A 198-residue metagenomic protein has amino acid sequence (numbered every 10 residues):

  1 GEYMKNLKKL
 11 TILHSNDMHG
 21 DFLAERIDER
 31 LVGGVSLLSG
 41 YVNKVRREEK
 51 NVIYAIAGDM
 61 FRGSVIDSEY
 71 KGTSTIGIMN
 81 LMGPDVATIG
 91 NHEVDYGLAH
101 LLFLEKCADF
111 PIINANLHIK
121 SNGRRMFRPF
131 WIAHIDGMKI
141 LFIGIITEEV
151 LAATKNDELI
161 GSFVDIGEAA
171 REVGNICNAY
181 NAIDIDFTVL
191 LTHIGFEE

Functional and structural regions predicted by a protein language model:
Y3-E198: Acidic, metal/ion-coordinating pockets
